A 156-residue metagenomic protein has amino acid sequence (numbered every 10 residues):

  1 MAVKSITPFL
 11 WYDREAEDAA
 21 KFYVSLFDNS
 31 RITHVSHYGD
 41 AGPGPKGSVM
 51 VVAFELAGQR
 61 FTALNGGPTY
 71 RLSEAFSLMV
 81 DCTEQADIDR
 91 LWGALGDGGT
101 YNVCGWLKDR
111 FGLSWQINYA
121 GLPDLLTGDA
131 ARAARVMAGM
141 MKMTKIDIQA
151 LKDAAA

Functional and structural regions predicted by a protein language model:
I6-P8, L78: Hydrophobic faces of well-ordered beta-strands that scaffold small-molecule active sites in alpha/beta enzyme cores
F9, G121-P123, A133: Conserved "turn/edge" positions that cap or connect secondary-structure elements within repeat/scaffolded domains
F9-G58: Core segments of cupin and vicinal oxygen chelate
A16, L26, L56-R60, R71-S114 (+2 more regions): Vicinal oxygen chelate
A131-A156: C-terminal cap/linker of serine protease catalytic domains
